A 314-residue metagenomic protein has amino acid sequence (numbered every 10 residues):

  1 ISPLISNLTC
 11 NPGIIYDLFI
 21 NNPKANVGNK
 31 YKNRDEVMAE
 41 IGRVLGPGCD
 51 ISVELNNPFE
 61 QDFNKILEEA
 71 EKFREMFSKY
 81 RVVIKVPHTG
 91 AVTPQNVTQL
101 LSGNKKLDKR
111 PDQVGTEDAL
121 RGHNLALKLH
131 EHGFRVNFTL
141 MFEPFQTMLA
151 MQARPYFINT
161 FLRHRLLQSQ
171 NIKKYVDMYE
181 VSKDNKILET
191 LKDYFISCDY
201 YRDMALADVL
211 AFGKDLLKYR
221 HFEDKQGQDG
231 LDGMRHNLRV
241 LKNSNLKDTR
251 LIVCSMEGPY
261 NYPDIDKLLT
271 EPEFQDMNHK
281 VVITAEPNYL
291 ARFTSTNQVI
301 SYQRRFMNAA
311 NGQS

Functional and structural regions predicted by a protein language model:
I1-L120: Active-site beta->alpha loop and helix N-cap motifs at the rims of alpha/beta catalytic domains
P12-Y16, C49, L55-Q61, H88-V92 (+4 more regions): Active-site-proximal loop/turn and secondary-structure-junction residues that shape catalytic pockets, frequently
I20-G28, L45-C49, H88-P94, I172-M178 (+2 more regions): Low-complexity, flexible helical/coil segments
N22-A25, N171-K186, T270-E271, L290-S314: C-terminal helical cap(s) of enzyme catalytic domains, especially alpha/beta-barrels
E60, P94-L107, K183-D193, N297-A309: Short secondary-structure transition/capping segments
E69-F73, D264-P272, T296-I300: Short, aromatic/basic amphipathic alpha-helical patches
V82-H88, N278-R292: A generic structural motif
L101-L127, H132-I283, F293: Catalytic alpha/beta core domains of metabolic enzymes, predominantly
